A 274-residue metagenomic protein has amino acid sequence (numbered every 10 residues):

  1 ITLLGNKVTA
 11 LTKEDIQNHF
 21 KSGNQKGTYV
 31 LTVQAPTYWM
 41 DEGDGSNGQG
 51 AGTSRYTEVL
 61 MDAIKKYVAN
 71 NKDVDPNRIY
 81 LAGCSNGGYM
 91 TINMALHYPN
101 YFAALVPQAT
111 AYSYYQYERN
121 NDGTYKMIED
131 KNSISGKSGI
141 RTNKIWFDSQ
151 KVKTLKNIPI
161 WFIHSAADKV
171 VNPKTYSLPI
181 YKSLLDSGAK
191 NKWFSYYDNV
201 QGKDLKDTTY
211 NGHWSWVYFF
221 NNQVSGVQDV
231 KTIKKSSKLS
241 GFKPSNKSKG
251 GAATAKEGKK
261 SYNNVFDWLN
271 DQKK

Functional and structural regions predicted by a protein language model:
I1, Y29-Q34, R78-A82, A103-A109 (+3 more regions): Structural recognition of the beta-strand scaffold that forms the well-ordered cores of secreted hydrolase catalytic
I1-E58: Active-site machinery of serine-nucleophile hydrolases
T2-Q17, A82, M90-I158, K174 (+2 more regions): Mobile cap/lid helix-loop segments that gate and shape the active-site cleft of serine hydrolases
A35-M40, S85-Y89, T110-Y114, A166-V170 (+1 more regions): Solvent-exposed loop/turn segments at secondary-structure junctions within structured extracellular/periplasmic domains
D41-S46, N93-M94, Q116-N120, N172-Y176 (+1 more regions): Short, solvent-exposed loop/turn and secondary-structure capping segments
G45-S85: Gly/Ser-rich "nucleophile elbow"/oxyanion-hole loop immediately N-terminal to the catalytic nucleophile in hydrolases
I163, A167-V170, T175-K274: C-terminal catalytic histidine-bearing segment of alpha/beta-hydrolase fold enzymes
